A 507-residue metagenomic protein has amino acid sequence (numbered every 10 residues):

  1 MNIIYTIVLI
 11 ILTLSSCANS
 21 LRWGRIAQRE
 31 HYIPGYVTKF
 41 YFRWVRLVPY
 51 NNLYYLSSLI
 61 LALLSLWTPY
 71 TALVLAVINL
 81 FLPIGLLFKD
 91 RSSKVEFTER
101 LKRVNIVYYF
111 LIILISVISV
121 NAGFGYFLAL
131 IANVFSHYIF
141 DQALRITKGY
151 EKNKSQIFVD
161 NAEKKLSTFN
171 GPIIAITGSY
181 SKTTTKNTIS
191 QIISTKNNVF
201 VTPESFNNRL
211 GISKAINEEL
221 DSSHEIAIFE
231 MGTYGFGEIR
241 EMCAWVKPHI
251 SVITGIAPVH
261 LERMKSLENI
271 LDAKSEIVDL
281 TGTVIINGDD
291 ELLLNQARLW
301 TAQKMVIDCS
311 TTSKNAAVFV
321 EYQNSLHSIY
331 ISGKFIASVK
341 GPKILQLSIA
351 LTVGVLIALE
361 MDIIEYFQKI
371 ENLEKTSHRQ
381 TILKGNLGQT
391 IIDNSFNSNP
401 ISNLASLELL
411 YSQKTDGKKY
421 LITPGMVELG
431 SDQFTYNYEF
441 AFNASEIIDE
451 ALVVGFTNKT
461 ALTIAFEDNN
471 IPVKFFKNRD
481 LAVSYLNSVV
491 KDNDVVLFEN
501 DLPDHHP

Functional and structural regions predicted by a protein language model:
M1-Y150, I357-I364, Q368-H378, L383-P507: ATP-dependent carboxylate-amine ligase
S57-L73, I112-A122, I212-K214, E219 (+4 more regions): Extended acidic/charged loop-beta regions that coordinate divalent cations and stabilize anionic phosphate/carboxylate
A143-I173: N-terminal signal-anchor transmembrane helix
N161-N207: Walker A (P-loop) phosphate-binding motif
A175, F200-T202, I226-E230, I285-I286 (+2 more regions): Short catalytic-loop micro-motif centered on adjacent basic/acidic residues
T177, E230, T254, N287 (+2 more regions): Short beta-strand segments
H224-I239, I391-N397: Switch II (G3) loop of P-loop NTPases
I253-T390, T415-G417, Y438, F442-E450 (+1 more regions): Acidic, Mg2+-coordinating active-site environments of NTP-dependent enzymes
